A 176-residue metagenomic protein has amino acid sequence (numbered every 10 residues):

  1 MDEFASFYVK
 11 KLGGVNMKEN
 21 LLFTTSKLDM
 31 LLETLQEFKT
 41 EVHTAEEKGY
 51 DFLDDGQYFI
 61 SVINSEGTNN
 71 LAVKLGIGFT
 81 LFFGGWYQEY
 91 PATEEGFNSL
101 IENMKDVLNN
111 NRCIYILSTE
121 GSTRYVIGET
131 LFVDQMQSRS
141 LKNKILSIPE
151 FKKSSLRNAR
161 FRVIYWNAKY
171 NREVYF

Functional and structural regions predicted by a protein language model:
E3-A5, V9: Short hydrophobic alpha-helical segments enriched in small aliphatic residues
G14-D54, R139-F176: Negatively charged, low-complexity tracts enriched in Asp/Glu with abundant Ser/Thr
N20-M30, A92-S99, M104: Short amphipathic alpha-helical segments
L31, L35, I60, L71-V73 (+2 more regions): Hydrophobic beta-strand residues in large extracellular and virion-surface proteins
V42-F79: Amphipathic, interaction-prone secondary-structure segments
N64-S99, N143-F176: Intrinsically disordered, low-complexity regulatory segments enriched in Ser/Thr/Pro and charged residues
E94-S147: Amphipathic protein-protein interaction modules
